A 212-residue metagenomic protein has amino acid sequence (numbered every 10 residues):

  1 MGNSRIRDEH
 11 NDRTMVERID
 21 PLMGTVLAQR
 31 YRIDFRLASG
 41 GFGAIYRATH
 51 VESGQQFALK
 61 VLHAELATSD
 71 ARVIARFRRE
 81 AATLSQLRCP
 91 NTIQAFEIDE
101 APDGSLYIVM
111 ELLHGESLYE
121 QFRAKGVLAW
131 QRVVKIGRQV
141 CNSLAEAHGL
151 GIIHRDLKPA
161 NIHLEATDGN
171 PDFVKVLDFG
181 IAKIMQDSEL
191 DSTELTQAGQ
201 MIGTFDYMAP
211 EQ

Functional and structural regions predicted by a protein language model:
S4-Q212: Conserved ATP-binding/catalytic core of the eukaryotic-like protein kinase fold, especially serine/threonine kinases
